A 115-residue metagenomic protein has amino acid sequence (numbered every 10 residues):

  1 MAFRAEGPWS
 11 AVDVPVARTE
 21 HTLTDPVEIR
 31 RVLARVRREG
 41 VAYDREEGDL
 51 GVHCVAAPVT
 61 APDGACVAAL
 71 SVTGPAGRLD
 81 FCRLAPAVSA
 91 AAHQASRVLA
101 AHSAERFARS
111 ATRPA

Functional and structural regions predicted by a protein language model:
M1-G48: Short, solvent-exposed recognition segments
A5, A57-V59, Q94-V98: Short alpha-helical scaffold segments that flank and stabilize functional sites
R18, H53, G77: Generic anion/oxyanion-binding catalytic loop in active/binding sites
P26-E28, R38-E39, L50, V67-A115: Juxtadomain coupling helices with adjacent low-complexity linkers
L50-P58: A short beta-strand signature within small-molecule sensing/ligand-binding domains used in signal transduction
V59-T60, T112: Short low-complexity, flexible loop/linker segments enriched in glycine and/or proline with clustered acidic
T60-C66: Flexible loop/coil segments at beta-strand boundaries within sensory signal-transduction domains
